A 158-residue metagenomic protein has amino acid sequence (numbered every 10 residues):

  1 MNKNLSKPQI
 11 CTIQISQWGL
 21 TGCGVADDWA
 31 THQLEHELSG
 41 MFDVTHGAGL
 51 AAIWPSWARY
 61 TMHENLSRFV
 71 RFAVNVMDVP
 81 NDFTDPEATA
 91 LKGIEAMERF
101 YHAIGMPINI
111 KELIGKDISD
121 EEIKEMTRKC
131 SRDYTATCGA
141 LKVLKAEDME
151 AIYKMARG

Functional and structural regions predicted by a protein language model:
M1-A96: Active-site segments that bind and position negatively charged phosphate/pyrophosphate groups
F69, V76, P80-G158: C-terminal charged capping/lid subdomain of soluble metabolic enzymes
